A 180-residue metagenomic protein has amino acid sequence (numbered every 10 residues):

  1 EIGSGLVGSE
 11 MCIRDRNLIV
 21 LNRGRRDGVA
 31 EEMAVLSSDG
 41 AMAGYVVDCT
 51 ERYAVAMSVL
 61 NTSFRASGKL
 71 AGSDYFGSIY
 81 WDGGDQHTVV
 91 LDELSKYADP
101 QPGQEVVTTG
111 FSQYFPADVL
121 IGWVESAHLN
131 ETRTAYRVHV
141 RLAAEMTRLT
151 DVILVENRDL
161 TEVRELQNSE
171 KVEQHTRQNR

Functional and structural regions predicted by a protein language model:
E1-G8, C12-I13: Single conserved hydrophobic/aromatic residue that forms the stacking wall/gate of nucleotide- or nucleobase-binding
S4, S37-A43, T50, Q113-I121: Short coil-to-beta-strand transition motifs
S9-E10, V46, I79, I121-V124: Conserved hydrophobic positions within beta-strands
R14-L21, R52-L60, R65-G68, T88-L91 (+1 more regions): Short, solvent-exposed secondary-structure boundary/capping segments
R14-V55: Domain-scale macromolecular recognition modules
V20-D27, G40, V59-S63, D82 (+4 more regions): A structural micro-motif recognizing beta-strand termini and the immediately following turn/loop segments
A54-L91, L149, L154-N157: Cytosolic, membrane-proximal regulatory domains of ion/volume homeostasis and mechanosensation machinery
K96-R180: Extracytoplasmic/luminal low-complexity segments enriched in Pro/Gly and acidic/polar residues that act as flexible
